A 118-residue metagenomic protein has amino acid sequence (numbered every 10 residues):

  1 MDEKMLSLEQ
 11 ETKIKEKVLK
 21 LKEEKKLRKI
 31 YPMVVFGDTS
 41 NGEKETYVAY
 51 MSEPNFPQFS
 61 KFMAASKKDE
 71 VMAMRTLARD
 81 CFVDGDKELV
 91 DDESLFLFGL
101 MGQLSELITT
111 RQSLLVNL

Functional and structural regions predicted by a protein language model:
M1-F56: Short, charged/polar N-terminal "headpieces" of proteins
N41-L118: Short, surface-exposed, charged amphipathic helix/loop patches that serve as local interaction elements
